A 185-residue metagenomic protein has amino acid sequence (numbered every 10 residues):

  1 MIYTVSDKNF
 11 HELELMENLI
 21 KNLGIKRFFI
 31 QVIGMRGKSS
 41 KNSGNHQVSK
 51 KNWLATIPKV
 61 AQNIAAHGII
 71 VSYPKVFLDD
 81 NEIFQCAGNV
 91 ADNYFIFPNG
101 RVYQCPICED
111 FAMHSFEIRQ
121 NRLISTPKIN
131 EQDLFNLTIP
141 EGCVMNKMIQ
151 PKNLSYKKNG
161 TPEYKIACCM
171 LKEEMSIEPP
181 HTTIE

Functional and structural regions predicted by a protein language model:
I2-Q85, N89-V90, P98-N99, C108-E109: Radical SAM enzyme [4Fe-4S]-AdoMet core and its adjacent flexible, acidic and glycine-rich loops/tails across
V90-A91, P140: A structure-centric signal for secondary-structure junctions around beta-strands
V102-Y103: Conserved hydrophobic beta-strand signature of PAS-family and PAS-like sensory domains
P106-E185: Flexible mid-to-C-terminal extensions adjoining Fe-S/redox cofactors in radical SAM and related proteins
